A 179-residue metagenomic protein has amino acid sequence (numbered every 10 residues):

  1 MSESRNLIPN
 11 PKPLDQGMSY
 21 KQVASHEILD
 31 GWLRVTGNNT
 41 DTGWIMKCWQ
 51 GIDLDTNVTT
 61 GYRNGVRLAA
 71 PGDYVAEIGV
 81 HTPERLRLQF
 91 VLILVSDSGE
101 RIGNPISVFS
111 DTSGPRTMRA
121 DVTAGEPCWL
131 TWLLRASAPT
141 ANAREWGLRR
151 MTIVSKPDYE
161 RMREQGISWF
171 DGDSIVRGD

Functional and structural regions predicted by a protein language model:
M1-D179: Extracellular and organelle-lumenal recognition/adhesion modules and their flexible linkers in secreted
